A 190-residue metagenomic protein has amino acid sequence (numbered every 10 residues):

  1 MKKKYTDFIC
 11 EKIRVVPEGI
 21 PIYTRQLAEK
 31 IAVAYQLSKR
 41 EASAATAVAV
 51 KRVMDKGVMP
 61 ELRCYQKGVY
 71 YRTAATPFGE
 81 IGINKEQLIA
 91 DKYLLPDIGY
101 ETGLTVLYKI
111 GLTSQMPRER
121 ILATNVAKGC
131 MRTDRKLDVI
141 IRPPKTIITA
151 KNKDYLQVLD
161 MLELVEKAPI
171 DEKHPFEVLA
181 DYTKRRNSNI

Functional and structural regions predicted by a protein language model:
M1-K92: Short beta-edge/loop segments at beta->alpha junctions of small alpha/beta modules that act as binding/recognition
S43-A47, P96-E101, N152: Alpha-helix initiation and capping sites
E61-V69, K92-T133: Short gly/ser-rich loop at a beta-strand->alpha-helix junction or flexible surface loop bordering the NTP-binding
T73-A75, L104, P144: Histidine- and/or cysteine-centered catalytic micro-motif in compact active-site loops
D134-D138: Conserved N-terminal entry element of GNAT/NAT acetyltransferase domains
I140-I190: Hydrophobic alpha-helical interaction segments
